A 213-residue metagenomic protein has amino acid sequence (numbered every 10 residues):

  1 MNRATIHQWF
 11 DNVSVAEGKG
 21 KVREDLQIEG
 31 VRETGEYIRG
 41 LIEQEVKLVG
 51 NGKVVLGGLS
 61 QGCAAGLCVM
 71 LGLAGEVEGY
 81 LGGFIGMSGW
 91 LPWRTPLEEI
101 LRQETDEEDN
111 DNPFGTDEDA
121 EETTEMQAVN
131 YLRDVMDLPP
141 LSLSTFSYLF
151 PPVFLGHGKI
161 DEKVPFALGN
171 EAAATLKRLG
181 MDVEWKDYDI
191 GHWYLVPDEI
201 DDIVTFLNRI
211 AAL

Functional and structural regions predicted by a protein language model:
M1-K53: Serine-hydrolase catalytic machinery in alpha/beta-hydrolase-like enzymes
M1-R3, V55-G57, K186-Y188: Eukaryote-specific detector of the first structured module of a protein
D25-R32, E36, S60, E78 (+2 more regions): Intrinsic disorder
V54-V55, G83-I85: Residue in the alpha/beta-hydrolase core beta-strand immediately N-terminal to the catalytic nucleophile
G57-G62, G66: Gly/Ala-rich beta-loop-alpha elbow adjacent to hydrolase catalytic centers
C68-G72: Active-site signature of alpha/beta-hydrolase-fold catalytic machinery across serine- and Asp/Cys-nucleophile hydrolases
E78, G83, G89-L213: The feature captures the conserved acid-bearing segment of alpha/beta-hydrolase catalytic domains
